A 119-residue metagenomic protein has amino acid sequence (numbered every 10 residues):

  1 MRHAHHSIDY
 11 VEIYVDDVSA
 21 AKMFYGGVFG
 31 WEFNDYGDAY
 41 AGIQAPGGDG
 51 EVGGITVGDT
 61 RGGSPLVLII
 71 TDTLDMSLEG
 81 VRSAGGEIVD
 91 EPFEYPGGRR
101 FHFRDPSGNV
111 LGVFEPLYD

Functional and structural regions predicted by a protein language model:
M1-A20, D49-G50, P65-V67, L117-D119: N-terminal beta-strand motif that seeds the catalytic metal site of vicinal oxygen chelate
M1-A4, I13, E79, S83-D119: Vicinal oxygen chelate
I8-V15, G58-S83, R99-R104: Vicinal oxygen chelate
D9, A39, E51, P65 (+2 more regions): Residue-level marker for the onset of beta-strands and adjacent loop->beta junctions in well-ordered domains
D17-E32: Amphipathic alpha-helical segments
G30-Y36, E87-P92: Short secondary-structure junctions
W31-S64, V110-E115: Conserved short beta-strand elements that form part of the metal-binding/catalytic scaffold of enzyme active sites
